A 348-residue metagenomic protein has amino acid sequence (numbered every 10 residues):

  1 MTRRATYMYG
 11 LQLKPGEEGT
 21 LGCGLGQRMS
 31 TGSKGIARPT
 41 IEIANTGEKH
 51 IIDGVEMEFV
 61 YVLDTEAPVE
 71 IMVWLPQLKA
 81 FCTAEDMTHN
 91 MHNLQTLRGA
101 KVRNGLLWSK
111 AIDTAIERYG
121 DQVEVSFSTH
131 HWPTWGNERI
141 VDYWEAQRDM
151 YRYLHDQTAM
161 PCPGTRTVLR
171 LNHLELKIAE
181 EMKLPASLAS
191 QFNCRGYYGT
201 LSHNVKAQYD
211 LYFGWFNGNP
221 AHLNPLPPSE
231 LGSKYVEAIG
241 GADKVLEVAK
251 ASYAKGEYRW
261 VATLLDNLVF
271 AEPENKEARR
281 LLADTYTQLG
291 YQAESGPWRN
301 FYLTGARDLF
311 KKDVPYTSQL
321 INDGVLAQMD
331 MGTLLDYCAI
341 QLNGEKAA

Functional and structural regions predicted by a protein language model:
M1-L63, L106-I116: Metallo-beta-lactamase
A80, N90, L106-K177, E181-F216 (+2 more regions): Divalent-metal (often Zn2+) His-rich catalytic cores of metallo-beta-lactamase-fold enzymes
L231-L264: Alpha-helical segment of the N-proximal tetratricopeptide repeat
L246, E277-L281, P297, D313-P315: Alpha-solenoid helical repeat scaffolds
K276, A283-D308: TPR/TPR-like (Sel1-like) alpha-helical repeat modules
A306-A348: Acidic, aliphatic-rich amphipathic alpha-helical segments
